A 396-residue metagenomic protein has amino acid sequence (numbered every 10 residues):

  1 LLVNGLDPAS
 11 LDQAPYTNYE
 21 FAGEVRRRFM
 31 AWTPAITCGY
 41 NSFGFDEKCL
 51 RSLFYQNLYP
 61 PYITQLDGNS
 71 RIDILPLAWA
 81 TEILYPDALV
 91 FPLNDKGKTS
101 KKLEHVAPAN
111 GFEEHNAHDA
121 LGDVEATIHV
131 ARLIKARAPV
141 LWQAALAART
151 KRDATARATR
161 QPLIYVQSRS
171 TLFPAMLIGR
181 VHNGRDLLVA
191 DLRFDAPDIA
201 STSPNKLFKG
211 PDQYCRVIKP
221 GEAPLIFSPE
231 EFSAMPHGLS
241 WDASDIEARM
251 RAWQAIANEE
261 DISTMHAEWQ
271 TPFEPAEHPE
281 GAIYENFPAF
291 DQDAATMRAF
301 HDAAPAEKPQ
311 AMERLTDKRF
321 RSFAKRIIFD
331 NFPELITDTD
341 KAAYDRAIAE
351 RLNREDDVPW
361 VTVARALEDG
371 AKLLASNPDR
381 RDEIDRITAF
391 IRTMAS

Functional and structural regions predicted by a protein language model:
L1-M30, H182-G210: Conserved RNase H-like, two-metal-ion catalytic cores of nucleic-acid enzymes
L1-P8, R28-P139, A145, A299-E355 (+2 more regions): Metal-dependent phosphoesterase core characteristic of DEDDh/y 3'-5' exonuclease domains
A14-Y19, G44-F45, L66-I72, K98 (+2 more regions): Short, surface-exposed, charge-dense and proline/glycine-enriched linear segments
P15, Y19, G44, L121-V124 (+4 more regions): Generic detection of long, well-ordered alpha-helical segments
V25, Y165, V189-A190, I226 (+1 more regions): Generic structural hydrophobic/aromatic packing signal, biased to beta-strands
M30, S70-D73, D119, D191 (+4 more regions): Poly-acidic low-complexity segments
A136, A147-R216: Acidic catalytic cores of enzymes that act on phosphate-bearing nucleotides/polynucleotides
D198, P204-S396: Non-catalytic terminal regions of proteins
